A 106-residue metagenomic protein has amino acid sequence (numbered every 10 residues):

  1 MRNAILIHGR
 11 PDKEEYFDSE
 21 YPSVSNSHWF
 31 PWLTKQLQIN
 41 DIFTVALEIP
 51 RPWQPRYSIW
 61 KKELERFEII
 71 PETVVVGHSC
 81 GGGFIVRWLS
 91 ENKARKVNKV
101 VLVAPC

Functional and structural regions predicted by a protein language model:
M1-N40: Short, surface-exposed "cap/lid" segments of acyl-processing enzymes
G9-R10, I49-P50, V100-C106: Active-site nucleophile loop of the alpha/beta-hydrolase fold
S27-W29, P50-I69: Alpha/beta-hydrolase active-site loop
D41-W53: A short beta-strand-loop structural module common to alpha/beta enzyme folds
F67-P71, A94-R95: Glycine-rich phosphate-binding loop signature in dinucleotide/nucleotide-binding domains
V75-V76, V100: Conserved alpha/beta-hydrolase fold motif
V76-V86: Gly/Ala-rich beta-loop-alpha elbow adjacent to hydrolase catalytic centers
R87-K99: Conserved hydrolase catalytic core segment
